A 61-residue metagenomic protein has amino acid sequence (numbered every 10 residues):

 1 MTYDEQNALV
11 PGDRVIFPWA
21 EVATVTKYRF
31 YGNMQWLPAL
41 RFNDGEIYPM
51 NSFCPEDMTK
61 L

Functional and structural regions predicted by a protein language model:
M1-P11: Mixed-charge, Lys/Arg-rich low-complexity intrinsically disordered regions
D4, T26-Y28, P49, L61: Serine/threonine-rich, low-complexity intrinsically disordered segments
E21-Y31: Short beta-strand-centered aromatic/proline hotspots
G32-L40: Short, solvent-exposed secondary-structure boundary/capping segments
A39-L61: Intrinsically disordered, low-complexity, charged/polar segments
